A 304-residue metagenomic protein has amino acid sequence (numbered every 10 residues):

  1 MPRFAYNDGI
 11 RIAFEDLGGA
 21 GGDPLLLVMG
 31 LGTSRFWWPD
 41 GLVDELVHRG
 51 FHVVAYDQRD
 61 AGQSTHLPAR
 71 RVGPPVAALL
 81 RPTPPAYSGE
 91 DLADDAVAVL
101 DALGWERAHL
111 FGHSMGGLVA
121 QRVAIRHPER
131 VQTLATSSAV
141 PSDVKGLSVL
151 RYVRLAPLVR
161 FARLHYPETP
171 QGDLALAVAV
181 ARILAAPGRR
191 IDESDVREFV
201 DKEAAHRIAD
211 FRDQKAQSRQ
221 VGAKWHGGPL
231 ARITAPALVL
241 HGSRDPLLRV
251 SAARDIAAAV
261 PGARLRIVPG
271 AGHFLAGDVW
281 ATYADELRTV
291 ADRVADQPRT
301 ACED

Functional and structural regions predicted by a protein language model:
D8-P82: Conserved HGGG/HGGXW glycine-rich cap/lid loop of the alpha/beta-hydrolase fold
E90-A108: Conserved acidic catalytic loop of the alpha/beta-hydrolase fold
E106-S148: Conserved hydrolase catalytic core segment
V149-G228, R232-A235, D255: Alpha/beta-hydrolase
R232-A237, V260-G262: Short, proline-enriched alpha-helix->beta-strand connector loops that line the catalytic pocket of alpha/beta-hydrolase
L240-R244: Conserved strand-to-loop "acid loop" that flanks and positions the catalytic carboxylate
P246-A252: Conserved alpha/beta-hydrolase "acid-adjacent" motif
G262-D304: Catalytic active-site module of serine/aspartate enzymes centered on a nucleophile-bearing elbow/loop
